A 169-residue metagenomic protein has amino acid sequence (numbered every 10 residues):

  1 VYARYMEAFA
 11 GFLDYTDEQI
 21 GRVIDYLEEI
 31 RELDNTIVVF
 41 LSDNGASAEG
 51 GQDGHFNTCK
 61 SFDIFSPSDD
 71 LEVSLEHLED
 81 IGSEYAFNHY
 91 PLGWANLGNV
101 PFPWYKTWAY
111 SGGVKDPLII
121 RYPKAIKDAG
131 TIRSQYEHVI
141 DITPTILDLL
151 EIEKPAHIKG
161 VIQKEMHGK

Functional and structural regions predicted by a protein language model:
V1-Y2, G54: N-terminal leader/propeptide and maturation segments of large enzyme subunits in energy/redox metabolism and hydrolases
A3, D25, I64-K169: Substrate-binding rim/cap in mid-to-C-terminal beta-strand-loop elements of soluble/periplasmic
A3-Y15: The substrate-binding groove and active-site-proximal loops of carbohydrate-active enzymes, especially glycoside
D14, N35, V39-S42, I140 (+1 more regions): An alpha-helix initiation/capping motif
Y15-D53, H77-D80, N96-N99: Metal-dependent active-site segment of extracytoplasmic phospho-/sulfohydrolases and closely related
L27, R31, F56-K60, E153: Beta-rich accessory regions
A46, G51-F65, V161: Short secondary-structure boundary/capping segments
